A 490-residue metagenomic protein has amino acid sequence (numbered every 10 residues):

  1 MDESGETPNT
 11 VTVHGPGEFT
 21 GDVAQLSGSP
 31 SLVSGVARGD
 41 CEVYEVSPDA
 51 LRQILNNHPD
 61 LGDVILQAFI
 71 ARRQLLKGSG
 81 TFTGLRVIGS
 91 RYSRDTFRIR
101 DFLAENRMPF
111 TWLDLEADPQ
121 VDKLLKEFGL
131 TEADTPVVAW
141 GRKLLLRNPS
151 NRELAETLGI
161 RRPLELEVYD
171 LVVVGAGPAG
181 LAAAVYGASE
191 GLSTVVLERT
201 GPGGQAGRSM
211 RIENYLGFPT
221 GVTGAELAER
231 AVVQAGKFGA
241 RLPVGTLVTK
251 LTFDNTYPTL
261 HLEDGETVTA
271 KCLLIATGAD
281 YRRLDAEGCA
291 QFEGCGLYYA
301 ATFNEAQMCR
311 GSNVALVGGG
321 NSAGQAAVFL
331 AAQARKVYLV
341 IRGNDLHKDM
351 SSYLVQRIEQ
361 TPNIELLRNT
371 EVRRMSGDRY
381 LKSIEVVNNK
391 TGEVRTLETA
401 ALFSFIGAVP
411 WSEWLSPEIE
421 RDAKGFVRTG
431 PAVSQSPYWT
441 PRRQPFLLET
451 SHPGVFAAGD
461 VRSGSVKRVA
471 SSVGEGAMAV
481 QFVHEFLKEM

Functional and structural regions predicted by a protein language model:
M1-N9: A short beta-strand-loop-beta hairpin characteristic of the jelly-roll/cupin
N9-Q67: Cyclic-nucleotide recognition modules
D49-S79, A139-L164: Short, structured interface segments
G84-S90, N313-L316: Short hydrophobic beta-strand segments
V87, R91-P119, F128, T135 (+5 more regions): Beta1-alpha1 glycine-rich phosphate/pyrophosphate-binding loop at the start of Rossmann-like nucleotide-binding domains
A117, D122-V174, S189-E190, G207-R208 (+7 more regions): FAD-binding core/adjacent interface of flavoenzyme oxidoreductases
L164-P202, D285, Q291-E293, Y299-S352 (+3 more regions): Rossmann-like dinucleotide/flavin-binding elements
A228-A270, I275, A331-R442, E485-E489: A Rossmann-like FAD-binding core segment of flavoenzymes
